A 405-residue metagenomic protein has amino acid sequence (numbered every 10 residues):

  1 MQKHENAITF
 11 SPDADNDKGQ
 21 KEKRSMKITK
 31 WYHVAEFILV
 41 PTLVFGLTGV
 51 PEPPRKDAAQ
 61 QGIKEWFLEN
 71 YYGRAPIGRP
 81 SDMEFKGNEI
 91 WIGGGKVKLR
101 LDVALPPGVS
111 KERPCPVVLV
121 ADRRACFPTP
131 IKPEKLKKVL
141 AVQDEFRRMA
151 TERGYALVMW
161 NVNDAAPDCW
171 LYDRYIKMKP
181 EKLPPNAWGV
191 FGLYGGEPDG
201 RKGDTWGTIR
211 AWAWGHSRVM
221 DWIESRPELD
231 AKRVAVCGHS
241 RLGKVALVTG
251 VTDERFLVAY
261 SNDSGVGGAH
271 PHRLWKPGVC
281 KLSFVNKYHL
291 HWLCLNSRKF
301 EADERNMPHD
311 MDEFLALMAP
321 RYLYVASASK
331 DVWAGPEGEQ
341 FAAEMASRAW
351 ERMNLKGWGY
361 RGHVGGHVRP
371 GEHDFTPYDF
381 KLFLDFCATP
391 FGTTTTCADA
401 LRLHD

Functional and structural regions predicted by a protein language model:
E5-A7, A14-D17: Short hydrophobic alpha-helical segments enriched in small aliphatic residues
N16-S25: Short, Lys/Arg-enriched N-terminal segments with co-localized hydrophobic residues within the first ~10-30 amino acids
S25-F37: Bacterial N-terminal signal peptides that target proteins for export
A35-F45: Bacterial N-terminal signal peptides
T48-R100, L105-R113, A121, F127-P133 (+9 more regions): Alpha/beta-hydrolase-fold serine-hydrolase catalytic core, especially in secreted/extracellular enzymes
A121-R218, W222-S225, G268-L274: Cap/lid segment of the alpha/beta-hydrolase catalytic domain
A125, R218-G278: Primarily recognizes the serine-hydrolase "nucleophile elbow" in alpha/beta-hydrolase and SGNH/GDSL folds
V258-F314, G335-E344, R348-W358: Mobile cap/lid helix-loop segments that gate and shape the active-site cleft of serine hydrolases
